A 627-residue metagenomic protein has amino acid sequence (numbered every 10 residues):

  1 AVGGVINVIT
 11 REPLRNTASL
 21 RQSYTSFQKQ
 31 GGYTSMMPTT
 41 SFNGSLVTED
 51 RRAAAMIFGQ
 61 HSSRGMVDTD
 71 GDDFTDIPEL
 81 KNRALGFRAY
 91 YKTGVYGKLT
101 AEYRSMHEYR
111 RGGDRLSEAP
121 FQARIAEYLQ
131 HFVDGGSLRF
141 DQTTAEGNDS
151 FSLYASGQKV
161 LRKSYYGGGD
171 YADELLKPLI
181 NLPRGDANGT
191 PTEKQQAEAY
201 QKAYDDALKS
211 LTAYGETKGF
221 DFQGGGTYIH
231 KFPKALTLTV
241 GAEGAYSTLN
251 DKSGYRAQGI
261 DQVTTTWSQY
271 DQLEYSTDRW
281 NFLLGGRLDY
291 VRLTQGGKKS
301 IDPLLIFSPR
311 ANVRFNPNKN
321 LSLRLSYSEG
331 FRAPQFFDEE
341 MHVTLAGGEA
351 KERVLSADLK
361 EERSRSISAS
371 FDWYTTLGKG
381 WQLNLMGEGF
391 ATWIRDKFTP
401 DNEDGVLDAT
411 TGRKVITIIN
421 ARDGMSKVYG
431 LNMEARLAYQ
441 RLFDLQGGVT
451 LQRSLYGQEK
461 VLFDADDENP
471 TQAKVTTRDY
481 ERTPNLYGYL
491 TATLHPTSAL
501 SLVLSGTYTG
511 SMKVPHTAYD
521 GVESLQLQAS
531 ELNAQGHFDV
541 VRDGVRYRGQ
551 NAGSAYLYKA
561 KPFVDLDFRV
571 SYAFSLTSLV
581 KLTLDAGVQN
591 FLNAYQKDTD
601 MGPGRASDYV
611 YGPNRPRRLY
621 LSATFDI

Functional and structural regions predicted by a protein language model:
A1-N7, R11-D70, P78-L85, G97 (+2 more regions): Outer-membrane beta-barrel translocator/receptor signature
Y24-Q28, T48-D50, H61-G65, S105-Y109 (+12 more regions): Transmembrane beta-strands of outer-membrane beta-barrel pores
F42, S150-Y166, R324-S326, D358-A421 (+1 more regions): Membrane-embedded beta-barrel scaffold of Gram-negative outer-membrane proteins
S45-V47, Y90-T93, L129, L273 (+5 more regions): Conserved C-terminal beta-signal and adjacent last beta-strands/turns of outer-membrane beta-barrel proteins
E49-G71, N82-G86, R104-G113, K163-G169 (+5 more regions): Surface-exposed extracellular loop regions of Gram-negative outer-membrane beta-barrel proteins
R64-A84, K92-F151, G157-L175, T212-K218 (+2 more regions): Flexible loop and strand-edge segments within Gram-negative outer membrane beta-barrel domains
G94, P233-T239, E243, A257-T392 (+2 more regions): Structural signature of Gram-negative outer-membrane beta-barrels, strongest in the C-terminal barrel of TonB-dependent
N384-M386, F390-W393, T411-Y519, T624: Gram-negative outer-membrane beta-barrel transporters
